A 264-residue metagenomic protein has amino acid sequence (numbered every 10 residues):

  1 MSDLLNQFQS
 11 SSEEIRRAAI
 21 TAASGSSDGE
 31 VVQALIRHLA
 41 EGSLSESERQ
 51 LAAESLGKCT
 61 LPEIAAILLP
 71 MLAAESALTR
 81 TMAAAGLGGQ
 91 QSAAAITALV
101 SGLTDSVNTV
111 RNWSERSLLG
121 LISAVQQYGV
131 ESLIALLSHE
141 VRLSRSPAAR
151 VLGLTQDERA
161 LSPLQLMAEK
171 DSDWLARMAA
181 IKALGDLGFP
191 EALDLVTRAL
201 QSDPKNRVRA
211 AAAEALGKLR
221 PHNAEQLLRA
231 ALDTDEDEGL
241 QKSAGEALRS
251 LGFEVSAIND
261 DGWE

Functional and structural regions predicted by a protein language model:
M1-Q7, D28-A40, L61-A73, S92-T104 (+5 more regions): Amphipathic alpha-helical scaffolding segments comprising HEAT/armadillo-like alpha-solenoid repeats
E13-E14, G29, L44-S47, P62 (+9 more regions): Alpha-helix N-cap/helix-start positions at coil->helix boundaries
E14-S26: Alpha-helical segment of the N-proximal tetratricopeptide repeat
R17-A18, Q33, E46, Q50-E54 (+10 more regions): Alpha-solenoid HEAT/ARM repeat scaffold
E46-S123: A generic tandem-repeat structural signature
K182, D186-E246: Ankyrin-repeat and related helical/solenoid repeat scaffolds used for protein-protein interactions
